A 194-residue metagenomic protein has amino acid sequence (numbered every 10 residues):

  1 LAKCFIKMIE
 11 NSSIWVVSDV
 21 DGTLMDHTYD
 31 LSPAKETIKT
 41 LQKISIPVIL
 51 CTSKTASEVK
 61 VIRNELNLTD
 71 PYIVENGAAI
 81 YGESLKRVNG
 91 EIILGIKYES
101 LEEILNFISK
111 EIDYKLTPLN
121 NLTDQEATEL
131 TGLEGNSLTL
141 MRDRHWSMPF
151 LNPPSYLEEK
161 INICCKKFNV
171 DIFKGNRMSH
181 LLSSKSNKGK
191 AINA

Functional and structural regions predicted by a protein language model:
L1-K7: Short, Lys/Arg-enriched N-terminal segments with co-localized hydrophobic residues within the first ~10-30 amino acids
F5, A34, V59, K188-I192: Generic hydrophobic alpha-helical segments
K7-E10, N64: Short loop/turn motifs at secondary-structure junctions and domain boundaries
E10-S12, I44: Short loop/turn elements that form and flank the Walker-type P-loop nucleotide-binding site in RecA-like NTPase cores
S12-T28: Asp-based phosphoryl-transfer active-site loop
H27-L31, K185: A conditional alpha-helix N-cap/helix-loop micro-motif detector
D30-N120: Active-site phosphate-binding/coordination module
I108-A194: Conserved acidic, metal-coordinating active-site core of Asp-based, Mg2+-dependent phosphoryl-transfer enzymes
